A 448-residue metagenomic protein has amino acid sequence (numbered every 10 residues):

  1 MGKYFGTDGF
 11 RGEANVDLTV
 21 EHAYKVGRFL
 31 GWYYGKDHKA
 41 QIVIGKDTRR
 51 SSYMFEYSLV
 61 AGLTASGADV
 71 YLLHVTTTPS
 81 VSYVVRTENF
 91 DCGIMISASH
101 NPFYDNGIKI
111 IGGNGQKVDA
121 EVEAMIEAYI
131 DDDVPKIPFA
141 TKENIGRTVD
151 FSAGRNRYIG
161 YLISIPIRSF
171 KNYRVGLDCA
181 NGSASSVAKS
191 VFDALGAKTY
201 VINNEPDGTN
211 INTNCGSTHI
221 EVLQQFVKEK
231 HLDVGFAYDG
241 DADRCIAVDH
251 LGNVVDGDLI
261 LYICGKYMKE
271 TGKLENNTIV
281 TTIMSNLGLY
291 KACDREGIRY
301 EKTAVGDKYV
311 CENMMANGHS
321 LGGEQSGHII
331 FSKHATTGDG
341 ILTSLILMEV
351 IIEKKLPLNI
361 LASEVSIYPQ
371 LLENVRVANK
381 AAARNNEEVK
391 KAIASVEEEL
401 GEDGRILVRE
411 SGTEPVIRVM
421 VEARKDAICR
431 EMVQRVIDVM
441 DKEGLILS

Functional and structural regions predicted by a protein language model:
M1-A61, A65-S66, I145-Y173, A381-N385: An N-terminal, well-structured beta->alpha segment
D8, I44, V81, I94 (+11 more regions): Buried hydrophobic positions in well-ordered alpha/beta secondary-structure cores of metabolic enzymes
E13, N106-K228: Gly/Ser/Thr-enriched, mixed-charge loops and adjacent short helices that form phosphate/oxyanion-binding elements
K39-D47, Y71, R174-G176, N277-I283 (+1 more regions): Short glycine-rich phosphate-binding loop at a beta-alpha junction
Q41-N106, S190-V248: N-terminal small/polar loop signature for handling phosphorylated ligands or for N-terminal nucleophile
G45-D47, L177-C179, D249, K333 (+1 more regions): Short glycine-centered, acidic/aromatic-flanked micro-motifs in structured strand/loop junctions that mark active-site
A124-I159, S164, H250-G322, I330-F331: Proline/glycine-rich low-complexity loops and linkers
V234, T271-S448: Phosphate-binding and adjacent anionic-ligand microenvironments
